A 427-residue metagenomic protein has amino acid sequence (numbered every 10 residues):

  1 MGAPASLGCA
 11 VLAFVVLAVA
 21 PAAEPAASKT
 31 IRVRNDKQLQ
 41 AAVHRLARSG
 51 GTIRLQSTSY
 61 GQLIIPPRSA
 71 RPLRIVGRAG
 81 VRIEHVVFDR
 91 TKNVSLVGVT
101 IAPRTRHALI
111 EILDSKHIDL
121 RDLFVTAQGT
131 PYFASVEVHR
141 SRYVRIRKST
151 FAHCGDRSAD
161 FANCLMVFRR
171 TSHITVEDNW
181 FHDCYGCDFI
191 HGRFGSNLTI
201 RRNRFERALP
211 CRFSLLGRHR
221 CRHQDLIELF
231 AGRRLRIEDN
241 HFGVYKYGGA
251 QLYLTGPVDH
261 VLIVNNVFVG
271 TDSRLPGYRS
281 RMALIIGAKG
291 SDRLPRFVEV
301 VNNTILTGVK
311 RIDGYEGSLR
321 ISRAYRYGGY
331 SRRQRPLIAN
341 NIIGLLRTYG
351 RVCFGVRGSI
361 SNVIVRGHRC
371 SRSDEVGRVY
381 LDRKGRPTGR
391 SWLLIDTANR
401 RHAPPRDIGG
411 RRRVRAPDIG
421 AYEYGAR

Functional and structural regions predicted by a protein language model:
G8-A18: Bacterial N-terminal signal peptides
A27-I65, G409-R413, D418: Acidic Gly/Asp/Thr-rich repetitive segments characteristic of extracellular carbohydrate-active and adhesion proteins
S49-G98, H117: Beta-solenoid repeat scaffold
L55, R74-V76, V94-V97, I118-D122 (+9 more regions): All-beta strand scaffolds that present successive hydrophobic residues in beta-strands
S59, K92, T100, T105 (+17 more regions): Position-specific detector for the leucine-rich repeat
R82-H85, P103-E111, G129-H139, H153-R169 (+6 more regions): Extracellular beta-strand/beta-solenoid scaffold signature
D239-F242, G248, T255, H260-P387: Predominantly extracellular beta-rich ligand-binding scaffolds that present long acidic/polar faces for carbohydrate
R369-R427: C-terminal accessory segments
